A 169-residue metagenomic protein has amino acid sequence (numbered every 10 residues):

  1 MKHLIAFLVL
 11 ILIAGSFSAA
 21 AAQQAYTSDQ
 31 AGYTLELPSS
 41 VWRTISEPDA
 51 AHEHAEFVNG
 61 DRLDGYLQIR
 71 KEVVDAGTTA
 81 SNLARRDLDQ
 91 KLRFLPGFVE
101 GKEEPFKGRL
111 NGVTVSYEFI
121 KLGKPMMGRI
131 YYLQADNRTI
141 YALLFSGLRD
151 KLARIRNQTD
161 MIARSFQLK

Functional and structural regions predicted by a protein language model:
M1-L4: Positively charged n-region of N-terminal signal peptides that target proteins for export
A6-S16: Bacterial N-terminal signal peptides
A22-A51: N-terminal "mature-domain start" segment
A31, L37, L63-G65, T139 (+1 more regions): Residues that flank catalytic or metal-binding motifs in active/ligand-binding sites
G32, G77-T78, N82, R149 (+1 more regions): Soluble non-cytosolic domains of exported or imported proteins
L35, R85-D89, N157-D160, R164: Solvent-exposed, polar/charged alpha-helical surfaces in well-ordered, non-transmembrane soluble domains, broadly
S40-R43, T139-K169: Surface-exposed amphipathic alpha-helical segments
S46-Y141, G147: Conserved polar/disulfide-associated segments of primarily extracytoplasmic proteins
